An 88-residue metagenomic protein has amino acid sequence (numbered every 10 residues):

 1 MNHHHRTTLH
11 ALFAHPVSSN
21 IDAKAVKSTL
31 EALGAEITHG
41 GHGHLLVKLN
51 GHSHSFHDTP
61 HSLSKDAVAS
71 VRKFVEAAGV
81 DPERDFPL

Functional and structural regions predicted by a protein language model:
M1-L88: Basic nucleic-acid-binding interfaces
